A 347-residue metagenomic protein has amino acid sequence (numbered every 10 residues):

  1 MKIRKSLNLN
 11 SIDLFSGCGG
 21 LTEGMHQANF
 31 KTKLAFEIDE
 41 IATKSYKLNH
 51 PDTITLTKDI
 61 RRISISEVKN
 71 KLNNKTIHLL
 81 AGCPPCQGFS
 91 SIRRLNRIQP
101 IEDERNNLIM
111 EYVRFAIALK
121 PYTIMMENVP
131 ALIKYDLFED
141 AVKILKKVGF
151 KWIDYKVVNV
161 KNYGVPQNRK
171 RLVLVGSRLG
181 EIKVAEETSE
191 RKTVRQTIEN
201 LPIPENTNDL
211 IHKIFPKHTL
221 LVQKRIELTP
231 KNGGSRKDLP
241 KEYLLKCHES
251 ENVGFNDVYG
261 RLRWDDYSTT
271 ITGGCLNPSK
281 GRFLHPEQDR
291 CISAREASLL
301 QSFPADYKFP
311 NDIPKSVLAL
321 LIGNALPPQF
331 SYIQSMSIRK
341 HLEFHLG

Functional and structural regions predicted by a protein language model:
K2-K120, P130-K134, E139, K143: Core alpha/beta nucleotide-donor-binding catalytic domains of modification enzymes
G19, E40, M110, D136-E139 (+5 more regions): A structural signal for well-ordered alpha-helical segments within the folded catalytic domains of diverse enzymes
P51, P84-P85, P121, P166 (+2 more regions): Proline-centered helix-kink/hinge sites
E67-K75, Q87-V258: Class I S-adenosyl-L-methionine
P85-F89, L179, L276-N277, A305-D306: Short connector loops/turns at beta-strand edges and beta->alpha or beta->beta junctions
L221-G347: C-terminal target-recognition/interaction regions appended to catalytic cores
